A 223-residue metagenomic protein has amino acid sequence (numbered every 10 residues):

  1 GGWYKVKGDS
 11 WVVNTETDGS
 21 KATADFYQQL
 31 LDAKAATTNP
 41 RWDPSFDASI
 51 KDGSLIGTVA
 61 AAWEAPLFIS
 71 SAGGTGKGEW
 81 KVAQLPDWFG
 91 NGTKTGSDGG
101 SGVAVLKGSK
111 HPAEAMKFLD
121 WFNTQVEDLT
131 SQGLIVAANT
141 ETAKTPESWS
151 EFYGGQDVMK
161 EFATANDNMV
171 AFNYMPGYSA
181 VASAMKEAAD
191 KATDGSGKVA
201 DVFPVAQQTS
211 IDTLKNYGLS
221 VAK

Functional and structural regions predicted by a protein language model:
W3-V12, D32-A33, K51, D98-V103 (+1 more regions): Flexible glycine/proline-enriched surface loops and loop-helix/loop-strand junctions
D9-P40, L85: Glycine-centered hinge/linker elements that transmit conformational signals in sensory and ligand-binding systems
T23-Y27, F46, E64, H111-A115 (+5 more regions): Stable alpha-helical elements in mature extracytoplasmic
Q28-A35, L55, I69, G73 (+6 more regions): Sec-exported extracytoplasmic/periplasmic mature domains
D32, T164-K223: Conserved C-terminal helix/tail region of periplasmic/extracytoplasmic solute-binding proteins
T38-D52: Short helix-initiation/N-cap motifs at beta->coil->alpha
K51-A61: Alpha-to-beta junction loops
W63-T75, W88-E187, V221-A222: C-terminal lobe and pocket-closing loops of periplasmic/extracytoplasmic Venus-flytrap solute-binding proteins
